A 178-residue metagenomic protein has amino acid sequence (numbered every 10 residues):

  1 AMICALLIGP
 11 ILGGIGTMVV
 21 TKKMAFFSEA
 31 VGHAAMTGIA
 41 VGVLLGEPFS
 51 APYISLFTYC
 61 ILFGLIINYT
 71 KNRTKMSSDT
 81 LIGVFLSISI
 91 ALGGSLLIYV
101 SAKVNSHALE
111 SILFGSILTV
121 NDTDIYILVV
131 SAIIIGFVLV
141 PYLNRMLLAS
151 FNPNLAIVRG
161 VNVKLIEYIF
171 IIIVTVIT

Functional and structural regions predicted by a protein language model:
A1-P10: Membrane-interfacial amphipathic/re-entrant helices at transmembrane-helix boundaries
I3-C4, A51, S55, Y59 (+3 more regions): Alpha-helical transmembrane segments of integral membrane proteins
I11-L12, V19, L62-I66, S89-G93 (+3 more regions): Membrane-embedded alpha-helical core segments of multi-pass
G13-K22, A40-A51, L147-V158, I172-T178: Short juxtamembrane and helix-loop transition motifs at transmembrane-helix boundaries in membrane proteins
T17-K103: Short loop segments and helix-boundary regions at transmembrane helix junctions of multi-pass inner-membrane proteins
N68, N72, S111-L118, N154-V158: Short amphipathic alpha-helical coupling elements at transmembrane boundaries
I82, L86-V140: Transmembrane helix-bundle core of multi-pass membrane transporters and related energy-transducing complexes
N121-T178: Helix-loop-helix "hairpin" substructures at the membrane interface of multi-pass membrane proteins
